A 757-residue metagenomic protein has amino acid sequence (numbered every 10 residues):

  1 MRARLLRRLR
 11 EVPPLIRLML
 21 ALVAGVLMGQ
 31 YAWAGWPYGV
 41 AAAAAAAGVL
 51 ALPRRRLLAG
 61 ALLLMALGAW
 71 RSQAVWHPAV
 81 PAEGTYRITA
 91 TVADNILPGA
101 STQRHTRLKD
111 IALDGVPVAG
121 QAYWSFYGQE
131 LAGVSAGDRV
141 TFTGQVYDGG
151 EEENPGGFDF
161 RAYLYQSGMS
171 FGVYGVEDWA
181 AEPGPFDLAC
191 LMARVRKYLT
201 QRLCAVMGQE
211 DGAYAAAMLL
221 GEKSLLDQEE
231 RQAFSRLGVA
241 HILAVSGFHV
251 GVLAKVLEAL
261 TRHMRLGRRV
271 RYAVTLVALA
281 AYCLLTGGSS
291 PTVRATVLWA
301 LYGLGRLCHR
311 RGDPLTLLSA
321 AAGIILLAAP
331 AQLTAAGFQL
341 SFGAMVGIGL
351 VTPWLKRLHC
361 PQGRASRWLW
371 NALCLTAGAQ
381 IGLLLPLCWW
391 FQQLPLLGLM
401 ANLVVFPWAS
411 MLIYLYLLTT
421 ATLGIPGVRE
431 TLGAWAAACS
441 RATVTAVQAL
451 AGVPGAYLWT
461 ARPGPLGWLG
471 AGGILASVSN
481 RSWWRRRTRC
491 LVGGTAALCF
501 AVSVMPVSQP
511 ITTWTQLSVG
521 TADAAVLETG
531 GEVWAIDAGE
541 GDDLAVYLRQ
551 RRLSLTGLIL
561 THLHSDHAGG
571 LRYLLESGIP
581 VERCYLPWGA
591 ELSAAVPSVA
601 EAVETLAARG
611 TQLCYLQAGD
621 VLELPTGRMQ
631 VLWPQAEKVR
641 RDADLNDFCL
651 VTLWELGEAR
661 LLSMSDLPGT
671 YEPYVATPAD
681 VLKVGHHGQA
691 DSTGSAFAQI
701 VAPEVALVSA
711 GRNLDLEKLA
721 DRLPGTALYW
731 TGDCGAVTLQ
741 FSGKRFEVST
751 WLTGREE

Functional and structural regions predicted by a protein language model:
M1-P81, L191, R294: N-terminal leader/targeting segments
R2-R8, L62-H241, A545-V546, S554 (+2 more regions): Membrane-interface helix/helix-cap signal primarily in integral membrane proteins
R2-V12, L20, Q166-L298, G303 (+5 more regions): Aromatic-rich juxtamembrane segments at the membrane interface
L9-L50, A335, F342, E430-S479: Membrane-embedded alpha-helical segments of integral membrane proteins
R10-P14, A189, L219-S224, T286-T292 (+4 more regions): Hydrophobic alpha-helical transmembrane segments
R17, G25, R56-G60, V173 (+5 more regions): Hydrophobic alpha-helical transmembrane segments in multi-pass membrane proteins
Q129-Q145, G156, Y163, M169 (+3 more regions): Non-globular, low-confidence helical/coil segments that flank catalytic cores
L188-M207, Y214, E222, E230 (+11 more regions): Hydrophobic alpha-helical segments of integral membrane proteins, encompassing both true transmembrane helices
